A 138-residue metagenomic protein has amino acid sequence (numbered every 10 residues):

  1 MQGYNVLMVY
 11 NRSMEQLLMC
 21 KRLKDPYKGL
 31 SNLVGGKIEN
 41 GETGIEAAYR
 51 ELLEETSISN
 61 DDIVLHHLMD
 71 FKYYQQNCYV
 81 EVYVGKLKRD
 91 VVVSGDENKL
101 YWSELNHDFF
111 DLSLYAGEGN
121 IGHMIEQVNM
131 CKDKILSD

Functional and structural regions predicted by a protein language model:
M1-L18, V34: Conserved N-terminal beta-strand and adjoining loop/helix that marks the start of the Nudix/MutT-like hydrolase domain
G3-N5, C78-E81, N98: Change "...and in nucleic-acid phosphodiester-cleaving endonucleases..." to "...and in nucleic-acid processing enzymes
N11-E15, L23, K86-V91, L105-N106: Short loop segments at secondary-structure junctions
Q16-E54: Conserved Nudix-box catalytic region and its N-terminal flanking loop in Nudix hydrolases and closely related
M19, V82-V84, W102: Conserved hydrophobic/aromatic beta-strand scaffold that supports enzyme active sites
S57-V91: Active-site segment of metal-dependent pyrophosphate-handling enzymes, primarily the Nudix hydrolase catalytic core
V92-M130: NUDIX/MutT-family hydrolases
L136-D138: Short acidic DE-rich linear segments
